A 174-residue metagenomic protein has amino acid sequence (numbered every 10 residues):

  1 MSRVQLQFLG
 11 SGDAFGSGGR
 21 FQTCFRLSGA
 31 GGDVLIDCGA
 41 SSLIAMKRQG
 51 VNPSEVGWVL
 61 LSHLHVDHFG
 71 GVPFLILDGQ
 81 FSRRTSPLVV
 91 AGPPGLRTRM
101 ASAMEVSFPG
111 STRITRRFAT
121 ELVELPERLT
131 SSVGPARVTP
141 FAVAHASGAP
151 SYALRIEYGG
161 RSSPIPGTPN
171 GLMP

Functional and structural regions predicted by a protein language model:
M1-P164, N170-L172: Binuclear metal-dependent hydrolase catalytic cores
